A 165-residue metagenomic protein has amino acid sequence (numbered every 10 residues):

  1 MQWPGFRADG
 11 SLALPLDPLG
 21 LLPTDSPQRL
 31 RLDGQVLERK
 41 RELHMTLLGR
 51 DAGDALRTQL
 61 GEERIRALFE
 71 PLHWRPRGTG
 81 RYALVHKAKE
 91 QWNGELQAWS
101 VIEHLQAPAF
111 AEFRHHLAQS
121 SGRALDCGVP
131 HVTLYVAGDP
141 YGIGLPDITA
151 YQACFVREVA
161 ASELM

Functional and structural regions predicted by a protein language model:
M1-M165: Histidine-dependent nucleotide/RNA phosphoesterase domain, centered on the 2H-phosphoesterase fold with its duplicated
